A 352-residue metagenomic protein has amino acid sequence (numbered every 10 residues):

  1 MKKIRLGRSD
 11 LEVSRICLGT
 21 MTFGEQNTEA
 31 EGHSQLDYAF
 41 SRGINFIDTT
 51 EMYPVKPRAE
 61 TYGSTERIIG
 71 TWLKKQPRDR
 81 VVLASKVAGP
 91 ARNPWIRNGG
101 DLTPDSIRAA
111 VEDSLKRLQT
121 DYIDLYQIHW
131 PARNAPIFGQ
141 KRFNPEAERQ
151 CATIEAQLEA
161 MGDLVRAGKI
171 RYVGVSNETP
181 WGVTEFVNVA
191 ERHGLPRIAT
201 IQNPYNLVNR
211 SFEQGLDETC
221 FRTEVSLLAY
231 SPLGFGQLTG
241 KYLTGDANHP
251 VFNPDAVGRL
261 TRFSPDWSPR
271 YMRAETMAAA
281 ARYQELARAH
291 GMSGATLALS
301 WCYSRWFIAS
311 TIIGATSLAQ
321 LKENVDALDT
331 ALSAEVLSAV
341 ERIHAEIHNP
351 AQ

Functional and structural regions predicted by a protein language model:
M1-K86, D105, E112, D121: N-terminal binding-site loop/beta-alpha segment at the start of enzyme catalytic domains that lines or forms
R15, F46, Y122-L125, Y172 (+2 more regions): Residues at the N-termini of beta-strands
T20-A30, N93-D105, P145-A152: Active-site mouth loops of central-metabolism enzymes
G32, T65, I107, V111 (+3 more regions): Aromatic/hydrophobic pocket-lining residues that form the small-molecule binding cavity in soluble enzyme cores
F46-T50, L83-K86, Y122-I128, G174-N177 (+1 more regions): Short beta-strand segments at enzyme active-site cores
R58-G63, G89-P104, N134-F143: Surface-exposed, active-site-proximal loop segments in enzymatic domains
K116-G139: Active-site groove signature of glycoside hydrolases
P131-R342, I347, A351: Beta/alpha (TIM)-barrel catalytic core signal, keyed to glycine-rich beta->alpha loops juxtaposed to Asp/Glu that bind
